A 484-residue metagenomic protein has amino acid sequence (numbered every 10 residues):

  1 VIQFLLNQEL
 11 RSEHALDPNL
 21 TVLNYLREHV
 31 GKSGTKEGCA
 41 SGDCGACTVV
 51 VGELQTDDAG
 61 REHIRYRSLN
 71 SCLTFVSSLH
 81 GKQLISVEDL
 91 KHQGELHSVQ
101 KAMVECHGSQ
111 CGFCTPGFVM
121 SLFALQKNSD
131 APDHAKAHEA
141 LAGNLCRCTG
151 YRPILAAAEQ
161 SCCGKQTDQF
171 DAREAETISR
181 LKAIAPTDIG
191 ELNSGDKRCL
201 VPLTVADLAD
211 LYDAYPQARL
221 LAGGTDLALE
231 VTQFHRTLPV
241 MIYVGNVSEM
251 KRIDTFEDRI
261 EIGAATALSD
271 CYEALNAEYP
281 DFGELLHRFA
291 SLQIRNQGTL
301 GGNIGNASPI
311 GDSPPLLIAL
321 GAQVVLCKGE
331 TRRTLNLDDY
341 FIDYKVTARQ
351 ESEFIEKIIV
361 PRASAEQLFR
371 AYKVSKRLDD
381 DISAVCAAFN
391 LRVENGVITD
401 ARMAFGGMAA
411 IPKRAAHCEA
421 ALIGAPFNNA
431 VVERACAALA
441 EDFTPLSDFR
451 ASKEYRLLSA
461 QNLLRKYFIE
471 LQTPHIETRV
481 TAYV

Functional and structural regions predicted by a protein language model:
V1-Q3, A401: Extreme N-terminal starter segment of soluble prokaryotic enzymes
E9-P18: Short, contiguous acidic and Ser/Thr-rich linear segments
D17-V49: A basic, amphipathic helix-loop patch mediating RNA/tRNA/ribosome contacts
V50-L54, I64, S68-N70, G94 (+5 more regions): C-terminal structural segment of proteins
V51-S86: S4-like RNA-binding module at protein N-termini
